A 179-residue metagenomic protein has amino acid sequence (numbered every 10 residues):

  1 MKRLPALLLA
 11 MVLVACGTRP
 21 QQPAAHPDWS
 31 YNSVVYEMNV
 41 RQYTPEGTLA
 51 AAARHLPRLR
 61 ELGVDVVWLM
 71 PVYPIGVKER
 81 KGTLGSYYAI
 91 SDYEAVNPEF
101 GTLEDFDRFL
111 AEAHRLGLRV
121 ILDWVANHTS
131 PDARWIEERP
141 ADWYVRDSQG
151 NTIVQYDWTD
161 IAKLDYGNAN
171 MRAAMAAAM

Functional and structural regions predicted by a protein language model:
K2-L8: Sec-dependent signal peptide recognition, specifically the positively charged N-region followed immediately by
V14-A15: C-terminal motif of bacterial Sec signal peptides marking the signal peptidase cleavage site
Q21-V35, R41-A50, R54-D65, P71-M179: Substrate-binding/active-site clefts of carbohydrate-active enzymes
